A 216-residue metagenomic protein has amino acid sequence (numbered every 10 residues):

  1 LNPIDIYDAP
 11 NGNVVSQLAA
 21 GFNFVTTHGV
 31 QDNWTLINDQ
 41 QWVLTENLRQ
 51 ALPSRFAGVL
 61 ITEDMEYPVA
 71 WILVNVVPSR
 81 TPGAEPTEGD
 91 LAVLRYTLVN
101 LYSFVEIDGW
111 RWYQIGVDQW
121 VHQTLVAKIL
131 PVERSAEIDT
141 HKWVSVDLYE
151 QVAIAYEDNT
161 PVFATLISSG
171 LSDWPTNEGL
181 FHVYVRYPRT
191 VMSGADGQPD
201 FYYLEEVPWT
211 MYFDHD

Functional and structural regions predicted by a protein language model:
L1, N38-V74, Q114-W143, W174: Boundary regions of SH3-family modules and the immediately adjacent low-complexity/disordered segments in eukaryotic
L1, Y7, W120, W209-Y212: Aromatic/pi-system hotspot detector in well-structured domains
L1-G12, Q17-A20, V30, R49-V93 (+1 more regions): SH3-family beta-barrel domains
P3, F24, W34, V69 (+6 more regions): A residue-level signal for beta-strand positions that form part of recognition/binding surfaces within mature
G12-R49, L91-A127: SH3/SH3-like beta-barrel superfamily modules
V30, Q50-S54, E106-D108, H122-D216: Gly/Pro-biased beta-strand-loop elements
V77-V105, H141, Y149: Surface-exposed interaction/gating patches
